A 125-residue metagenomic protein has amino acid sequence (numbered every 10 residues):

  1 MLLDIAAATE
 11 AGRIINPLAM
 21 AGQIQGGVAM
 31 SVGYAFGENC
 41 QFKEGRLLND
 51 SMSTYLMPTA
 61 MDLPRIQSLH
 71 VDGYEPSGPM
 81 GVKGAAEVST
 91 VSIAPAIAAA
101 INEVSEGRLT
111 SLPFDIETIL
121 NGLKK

Functional and structural regions predicted by a protein language model:
M1-K125: C-terminal catalytic domains of large/alpha subunits in multi-subunit enzymes
